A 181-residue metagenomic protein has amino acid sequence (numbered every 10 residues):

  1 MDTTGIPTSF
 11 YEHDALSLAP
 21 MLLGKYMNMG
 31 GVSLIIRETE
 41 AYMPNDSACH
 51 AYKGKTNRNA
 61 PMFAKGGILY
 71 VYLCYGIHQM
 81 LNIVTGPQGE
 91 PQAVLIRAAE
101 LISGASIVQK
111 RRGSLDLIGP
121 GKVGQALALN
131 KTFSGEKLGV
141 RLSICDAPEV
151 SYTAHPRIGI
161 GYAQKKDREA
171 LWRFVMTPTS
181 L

Functional and structural regions predicted by a protein language model:
M1-L181: Conserved, well-structured core segments that form or line functional sites
